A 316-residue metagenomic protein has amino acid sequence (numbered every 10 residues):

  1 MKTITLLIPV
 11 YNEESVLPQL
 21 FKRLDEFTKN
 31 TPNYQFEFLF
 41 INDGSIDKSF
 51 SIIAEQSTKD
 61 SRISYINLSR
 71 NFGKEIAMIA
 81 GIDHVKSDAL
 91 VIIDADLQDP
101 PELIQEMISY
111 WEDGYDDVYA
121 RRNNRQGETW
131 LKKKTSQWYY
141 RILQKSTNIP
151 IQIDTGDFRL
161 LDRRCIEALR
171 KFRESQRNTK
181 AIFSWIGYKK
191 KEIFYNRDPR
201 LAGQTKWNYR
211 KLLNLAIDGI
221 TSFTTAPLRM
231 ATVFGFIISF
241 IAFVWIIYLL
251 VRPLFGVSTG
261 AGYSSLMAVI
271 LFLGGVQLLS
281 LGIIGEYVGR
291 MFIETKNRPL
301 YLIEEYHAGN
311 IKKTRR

Functional and structural regions predicted by a protein language model:
M1-G127: Structured catalytic core of nucleotide-sugar glycosyltransferases
P9, L68-R70, R159, T232 (+2 more regions): Short conserved micro-motifs on helix faces and helix-strand junctions that flank and scaffold key functional residues
Y11-S15, Q98, E102, R170 (+3 more regions): Residues in soluble alpha-helical coiled-coils and helical-bundle/repeat scaffolds
L24, G81, D96, V118 (+5 more regions): Residue-level signature of catalytic and energy-coupling elements of molecular machines, predominantly ATP/GTP-dependent
E26, N30, E55, K59 (+7 more regions): Conserved amphipathic alpha-helical interaction elements at protein-protein interfaces in regulatory, energy-coupling
F36, V118-A120, I151-D154, R229-T232 (+2 more regions): Short, hydrophobic secondary-structure boundary micro-motifs
I66-R70, K74-H84, P100-I182, D198-I217: Acceptor/aglycone-binding surface of glycosyltransferases and processive sugar-polymer synthases
N178-R316: Hydrophobic helical membrane-anchoring modules
